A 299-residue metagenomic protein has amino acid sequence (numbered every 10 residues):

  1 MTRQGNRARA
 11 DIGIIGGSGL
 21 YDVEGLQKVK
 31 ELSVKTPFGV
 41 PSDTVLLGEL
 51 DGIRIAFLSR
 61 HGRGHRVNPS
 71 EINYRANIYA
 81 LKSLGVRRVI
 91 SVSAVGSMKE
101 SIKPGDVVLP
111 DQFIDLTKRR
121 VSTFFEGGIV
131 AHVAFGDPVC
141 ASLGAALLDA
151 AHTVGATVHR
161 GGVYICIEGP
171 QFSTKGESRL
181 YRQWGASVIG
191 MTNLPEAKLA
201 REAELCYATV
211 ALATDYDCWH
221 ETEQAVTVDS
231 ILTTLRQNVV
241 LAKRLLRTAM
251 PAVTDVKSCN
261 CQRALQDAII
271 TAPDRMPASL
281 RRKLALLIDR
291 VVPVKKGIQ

Functional and structural regions predicted by a protein language model:
T2-G136, V291-K295: Metabolite-binding pocket within alpha/beta catalytic cores that recognizes anionic/polar moieties
K82-G85, R182, R201: Non-catalytic positions within long, well-ordered alpha-helices that form the structural scaffold/packing of enzyme
G127-A131, F135-Q171, A203: Histidine/lysine/aspartate-rich catalytic loop segments that bind and position anionic ligands
T153-S187, I270, D274: Active-site/ligand-binding-proximal alpha/beta "capping" segment
M191-D229: Zn-dependent metallopeptidase/amidohydrolase metal-coordination segment
C218-L265: His/Asp/Glu-rich mid-to-C-terminal helical/loop segments that flank catalytic regions of hydrolases
S258-V294: A short, charged, Gly/Pro-tolerant segment at domain boundaries
G297-Q299: A cross-taxon signal for low-complexity, glycine/charged-rich
